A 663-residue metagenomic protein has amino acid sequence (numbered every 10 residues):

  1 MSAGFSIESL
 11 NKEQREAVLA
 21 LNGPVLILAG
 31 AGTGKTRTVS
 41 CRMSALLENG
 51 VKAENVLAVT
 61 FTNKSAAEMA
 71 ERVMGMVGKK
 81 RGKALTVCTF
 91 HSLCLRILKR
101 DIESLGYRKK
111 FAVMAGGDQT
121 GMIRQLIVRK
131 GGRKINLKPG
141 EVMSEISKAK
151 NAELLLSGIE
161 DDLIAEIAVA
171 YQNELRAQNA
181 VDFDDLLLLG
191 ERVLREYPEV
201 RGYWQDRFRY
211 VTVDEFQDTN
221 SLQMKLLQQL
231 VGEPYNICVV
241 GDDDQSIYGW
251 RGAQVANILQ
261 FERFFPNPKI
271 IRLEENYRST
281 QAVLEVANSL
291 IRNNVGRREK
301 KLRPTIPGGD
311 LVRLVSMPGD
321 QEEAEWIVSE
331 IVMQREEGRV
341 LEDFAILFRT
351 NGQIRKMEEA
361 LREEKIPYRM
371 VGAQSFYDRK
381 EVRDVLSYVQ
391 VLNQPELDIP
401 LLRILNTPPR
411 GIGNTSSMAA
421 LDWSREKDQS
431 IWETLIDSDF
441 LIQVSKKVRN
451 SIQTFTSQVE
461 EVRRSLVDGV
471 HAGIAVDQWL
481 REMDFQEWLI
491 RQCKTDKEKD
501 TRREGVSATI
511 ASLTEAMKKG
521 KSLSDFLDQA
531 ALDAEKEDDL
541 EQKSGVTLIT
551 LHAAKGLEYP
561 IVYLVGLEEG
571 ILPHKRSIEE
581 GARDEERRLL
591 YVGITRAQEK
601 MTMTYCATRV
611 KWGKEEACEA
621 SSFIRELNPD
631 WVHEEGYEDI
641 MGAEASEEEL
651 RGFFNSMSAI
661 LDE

Functional and structural regions predicted by a protein language model:
M1-A3, H633-E663: Acidic, low-complexity intrinsically disordered tails
S2-F5, N22-V25, G30-T33, S44-Y210 (+10 more regions): A basic/glycine-biased coupling hinge at the interface between accessory DNA-binding modules
S2-S9, A45-E48, S221-D320: Conserved RecA-like helicase ATPase core segment that couples NTP binding/hydrolysis to strand translocation
I7-N22, L222: N-terminal pre-P-loop "Q-motif" helix
A31-V39, I102, P266-K269, E274-P367 (+3 more regions): Helicase P-loop NTPase motor core
T36-S44, M69-A70, Q223-M224, I327: Motif I (Walker A/P-loop) of helicase-class P-loop NTPases
S157, V340, I354-I366, R379 (+1 more regions): Conserved helicase C-terminal RecA-like lobe
W204-S221, C238: SF2 helicase catalytic motif II
